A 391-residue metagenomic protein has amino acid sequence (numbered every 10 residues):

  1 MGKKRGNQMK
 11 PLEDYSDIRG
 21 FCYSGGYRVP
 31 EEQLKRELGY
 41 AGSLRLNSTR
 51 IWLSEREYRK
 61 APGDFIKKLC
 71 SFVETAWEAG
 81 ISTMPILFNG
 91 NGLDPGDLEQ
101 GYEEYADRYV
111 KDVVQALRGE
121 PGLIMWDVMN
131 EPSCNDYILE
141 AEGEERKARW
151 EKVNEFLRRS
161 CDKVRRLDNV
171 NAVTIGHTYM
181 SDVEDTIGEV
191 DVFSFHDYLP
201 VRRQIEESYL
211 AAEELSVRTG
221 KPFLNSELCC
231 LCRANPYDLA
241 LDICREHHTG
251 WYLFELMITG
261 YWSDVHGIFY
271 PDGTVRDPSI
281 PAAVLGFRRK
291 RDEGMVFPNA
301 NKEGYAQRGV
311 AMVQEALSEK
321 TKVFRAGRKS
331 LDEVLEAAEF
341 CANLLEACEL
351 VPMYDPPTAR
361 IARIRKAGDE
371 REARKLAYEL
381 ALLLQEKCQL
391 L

Functional and structural regions predicted by a protein language model:
K3-V190, L199, R203, T219 (+6 more regions): Active-site mouth of glycoside hydrolases
V201-A211: Substrate-binding surface in catalytic domains of secreted glycosidases
P222-V313: Substrate-binding cleft of secreted/luminal carbohydrate-active enzymes
G309-K366, L383-L391: Amphipathic, heptad-repeat alpha-helical segments
R363-L376: Amphipathic, charged alpha-helical scaffolds that flank and support histidine-based chemistry in signaling
